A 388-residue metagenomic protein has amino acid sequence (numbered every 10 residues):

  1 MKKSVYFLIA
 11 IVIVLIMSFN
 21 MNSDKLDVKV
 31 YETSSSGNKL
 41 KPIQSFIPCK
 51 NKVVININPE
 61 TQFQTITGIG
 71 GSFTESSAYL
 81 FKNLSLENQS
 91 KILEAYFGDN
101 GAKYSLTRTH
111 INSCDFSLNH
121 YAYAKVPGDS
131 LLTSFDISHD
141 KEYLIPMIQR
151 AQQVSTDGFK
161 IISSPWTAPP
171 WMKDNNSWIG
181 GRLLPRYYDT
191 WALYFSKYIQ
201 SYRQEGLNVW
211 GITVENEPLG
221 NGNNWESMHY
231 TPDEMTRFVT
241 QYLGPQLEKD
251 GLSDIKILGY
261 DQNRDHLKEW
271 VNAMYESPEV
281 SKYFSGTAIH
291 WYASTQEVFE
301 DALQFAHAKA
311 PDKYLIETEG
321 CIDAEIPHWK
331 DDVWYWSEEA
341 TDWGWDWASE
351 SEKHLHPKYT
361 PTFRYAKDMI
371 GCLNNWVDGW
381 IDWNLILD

Functional and structural regions predicted by a protein language model:
M1-K25: Bacterial Sec-dependent N-terminal signal peptides
S36-V209, Y230-D233, Q241: N-terminal catalytic cores of secreted or lumenal carbohydrate-active enzymes
Q62-I66, N100-A102, V154-T156, G251-L252 (+3 more regions): Extracellular/periplasmic catalytic domains that process cell-envelope and extracellular macromolecules
G71, K103, I161, I212 (+3 more regions): Conserved, mostly hydrophobic/aromatic
S76-A78, L131-S134, F284-H290, E350-P357: Short, basic, glycine/proline-bearing loop/turn elements
N112-S113, S164-P169, E215, N263 (+2 more regions): Short glycine-enriched loops at secondary-structure junctions
D189-G211, P218-G344: Active-site neighborhood of glycoside hydrolase catalytic domains
E317-D388: Aromatic/acidic polysaccharide-binding cleft in carbohydrate-active enzymes
